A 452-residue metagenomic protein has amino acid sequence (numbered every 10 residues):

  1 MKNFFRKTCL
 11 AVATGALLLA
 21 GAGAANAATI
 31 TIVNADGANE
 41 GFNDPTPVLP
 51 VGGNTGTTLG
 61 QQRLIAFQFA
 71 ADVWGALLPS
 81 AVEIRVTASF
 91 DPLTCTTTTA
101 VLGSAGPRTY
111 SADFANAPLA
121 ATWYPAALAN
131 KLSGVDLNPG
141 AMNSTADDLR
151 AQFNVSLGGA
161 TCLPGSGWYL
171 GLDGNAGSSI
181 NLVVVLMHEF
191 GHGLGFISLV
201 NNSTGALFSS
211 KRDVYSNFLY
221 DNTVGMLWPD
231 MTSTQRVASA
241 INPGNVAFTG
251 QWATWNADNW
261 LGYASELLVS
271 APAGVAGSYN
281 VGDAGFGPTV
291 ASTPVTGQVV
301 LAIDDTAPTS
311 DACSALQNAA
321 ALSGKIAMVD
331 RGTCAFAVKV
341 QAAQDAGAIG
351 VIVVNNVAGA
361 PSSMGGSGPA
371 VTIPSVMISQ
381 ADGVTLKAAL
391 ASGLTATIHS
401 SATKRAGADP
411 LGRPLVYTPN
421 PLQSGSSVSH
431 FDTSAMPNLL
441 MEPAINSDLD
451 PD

Functional and structural regions predicted by a protein language model:
M1-R6: N-terminal secretory signal peptides that target proteins for export/translocation
A11-A20: Bacterial N-terminal signal peptides
T14, F67-V73, A335-Q341: Short alpha-helical segments and helix-capping/turn motifs at coil-helix boundaries
A20-N26: Bacterial Sec-dependent signal peptides at the C-terminal "C-region" and cleavage site
A27-M187, G193-S265, A391-D452: Extracellular zinc-dependent metalloprotease catalytic-domain scaffold
N181-L194, K339-V351: Active-site alpha-helical elements of protease catalytic centers
T254-L422: Structured lumen-facing ectodomains of secretory-pathway proteins
